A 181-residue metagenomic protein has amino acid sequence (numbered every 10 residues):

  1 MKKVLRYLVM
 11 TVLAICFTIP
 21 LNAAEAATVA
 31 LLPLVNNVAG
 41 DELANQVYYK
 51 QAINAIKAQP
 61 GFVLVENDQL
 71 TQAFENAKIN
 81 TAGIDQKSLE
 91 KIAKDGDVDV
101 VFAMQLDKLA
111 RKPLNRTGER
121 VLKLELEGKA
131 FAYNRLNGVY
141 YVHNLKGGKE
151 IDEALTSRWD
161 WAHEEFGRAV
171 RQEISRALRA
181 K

Functional and structural regions predicted by a protein language model:
M1-R6: Positively charged n-region of N-terminal signal peptides that target proteins for export
L8-P20: Bacterial N-terminal signal peptides
A23-V29, A44, A55, I92-G96 (+3 more regions): C-terminal/domain-edge helix-coil "capping" segments
A26-T28, A39-A103, N137-V142, Q172-A177: N-terminal segment of the mature soluble domain
L31-V35: Active-site beta-strand/loop signature of hydrolases that rely on acidic residues for catalysis
N36-A39, L70-Q72, D107-K112, K149-E150: Solvent-exposed loop/turn segments at secondary-structure junctions within structured extracellular/periplasmic domains
N115-R116: Extracellular loop and loop/strand-boundary signature of outer-membrane beta-barrel proteins
